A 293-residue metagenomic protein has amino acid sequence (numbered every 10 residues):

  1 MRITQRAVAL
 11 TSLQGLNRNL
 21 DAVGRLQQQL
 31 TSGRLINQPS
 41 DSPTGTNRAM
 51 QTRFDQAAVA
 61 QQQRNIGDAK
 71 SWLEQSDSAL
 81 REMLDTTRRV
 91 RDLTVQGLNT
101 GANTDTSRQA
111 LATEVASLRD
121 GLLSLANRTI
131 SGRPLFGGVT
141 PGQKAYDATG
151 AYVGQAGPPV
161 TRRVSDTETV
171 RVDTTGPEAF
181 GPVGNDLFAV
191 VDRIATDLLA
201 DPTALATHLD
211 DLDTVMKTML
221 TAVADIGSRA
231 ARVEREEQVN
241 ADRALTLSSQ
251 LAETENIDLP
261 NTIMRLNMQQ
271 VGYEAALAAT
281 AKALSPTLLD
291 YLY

Functional and structural regions predicted by a protein language model:
M1-P141, T196-Y293: Amphipathic alpha-helical polymerization modules
K144-L199: Cysteine-poor, low-complexity segments in flexible/peripheral regions
